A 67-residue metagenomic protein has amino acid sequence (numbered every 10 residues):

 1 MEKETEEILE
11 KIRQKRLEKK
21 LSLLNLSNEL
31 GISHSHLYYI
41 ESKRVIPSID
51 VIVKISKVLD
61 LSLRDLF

Functional and structural regions predicted by a protein language model:
M1-E18: A short, Lys/Arg-rich alpha-helix, primarily the initiator
E6, E10, S35, I49-I52: Short alpha-helical elements of helix-turn-helix
R16, S27, S56: The alpha-helix within a helix-turn-helix
L17, G31, S42, V53: Residue-level detection of the helix-turn-helix DNA-binding "recognition helix"
K20-Y39: Short alpha-helical DNA-recognition segment
H36, I46, D65: Residues in the helix-turn-helix
D50-D65: DNA major-groove recognition helix of helix-turn-helix/homeodomain DNA-binding modules
